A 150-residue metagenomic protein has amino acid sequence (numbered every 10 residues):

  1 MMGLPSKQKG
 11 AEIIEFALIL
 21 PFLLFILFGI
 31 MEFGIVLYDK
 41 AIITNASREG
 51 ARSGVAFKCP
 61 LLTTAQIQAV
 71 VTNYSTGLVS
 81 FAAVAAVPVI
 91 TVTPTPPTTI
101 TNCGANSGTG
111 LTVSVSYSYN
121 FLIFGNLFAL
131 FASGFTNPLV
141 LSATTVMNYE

Functional and structural regions predicted by a protein language model:
M1-M2, E150: Absolute protein N-terminus
M2-N73: Alpha-helical assembly-interface signal, strongest on the long, hydrophobic N-terminal helix that forms
R48-E150: Short, conserved structural patches
